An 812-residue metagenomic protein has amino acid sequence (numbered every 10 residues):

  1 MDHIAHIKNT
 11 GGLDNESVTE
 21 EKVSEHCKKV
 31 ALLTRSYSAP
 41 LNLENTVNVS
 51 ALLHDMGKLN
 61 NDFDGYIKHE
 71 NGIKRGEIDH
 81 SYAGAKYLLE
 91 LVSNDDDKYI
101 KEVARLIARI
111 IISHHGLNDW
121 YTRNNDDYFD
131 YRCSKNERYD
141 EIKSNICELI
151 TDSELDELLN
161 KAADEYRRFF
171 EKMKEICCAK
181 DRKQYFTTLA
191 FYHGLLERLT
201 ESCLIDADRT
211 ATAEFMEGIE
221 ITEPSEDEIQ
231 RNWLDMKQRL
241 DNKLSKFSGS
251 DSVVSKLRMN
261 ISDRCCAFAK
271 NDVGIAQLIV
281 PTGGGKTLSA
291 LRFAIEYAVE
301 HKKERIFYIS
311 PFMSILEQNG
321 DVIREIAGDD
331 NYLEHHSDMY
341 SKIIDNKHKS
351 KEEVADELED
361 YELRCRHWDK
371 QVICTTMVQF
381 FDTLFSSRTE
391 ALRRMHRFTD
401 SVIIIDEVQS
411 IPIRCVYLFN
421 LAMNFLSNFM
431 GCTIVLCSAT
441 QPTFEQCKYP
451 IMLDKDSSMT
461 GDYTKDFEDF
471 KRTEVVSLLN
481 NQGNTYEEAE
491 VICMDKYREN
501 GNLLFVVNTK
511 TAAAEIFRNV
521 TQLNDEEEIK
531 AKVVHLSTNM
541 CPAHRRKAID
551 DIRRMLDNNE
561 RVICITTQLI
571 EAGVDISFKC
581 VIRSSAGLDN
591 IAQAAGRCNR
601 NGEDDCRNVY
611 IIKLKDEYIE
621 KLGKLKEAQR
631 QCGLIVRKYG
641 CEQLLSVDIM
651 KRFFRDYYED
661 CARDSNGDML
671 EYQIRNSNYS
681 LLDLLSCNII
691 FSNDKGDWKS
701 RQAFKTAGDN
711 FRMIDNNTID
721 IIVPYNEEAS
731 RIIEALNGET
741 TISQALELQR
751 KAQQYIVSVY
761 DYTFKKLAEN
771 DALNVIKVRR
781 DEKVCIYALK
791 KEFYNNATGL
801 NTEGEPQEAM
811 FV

Functional and structural regions predicted by a protein language model:
D2-D235: Accessory nucleic-acid engagement/destabilization modules that flank
H6-I7, G11, E334-K347, N508-T511 (+2 more regions): Conserved helicase motor
V103, S427, E487-V506, T511-R546 (+4 more regions): C-terminal helicase lobe and adjacent C-terminal extensions/tails of nucleic-acid helicase motors
D272-A294: Walker A/P-loop
K303-I326, H336-M339: Conserved Walker A/P-loop ATP-binding site and its immediately adjacent core in helicase/helicase-like ATPase domains
G328-F385: Inter-Walker segment of RecA-like/P-loop motor cores
V378-F380, A391-L426: SF2 helicase catalytic motif II
A439-Y497: Interdomain hinge/linker at the junction between the two RecA-like core domains of SF2 helicases
